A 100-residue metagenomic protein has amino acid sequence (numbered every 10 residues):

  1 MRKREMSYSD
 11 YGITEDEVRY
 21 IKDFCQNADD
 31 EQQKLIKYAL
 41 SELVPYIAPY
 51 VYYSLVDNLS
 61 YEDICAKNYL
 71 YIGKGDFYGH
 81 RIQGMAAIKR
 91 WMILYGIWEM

Functional and structural regions predicted by a protein language model:
M1-E42, E62, Y69, M92-M100: N-terminal interaction/assembly modules
E42-S60: Short amphipathic alpha helix immediately N-terminal
E42-Y46, I72, H80: Residue-level signal for short amphipathic helical patches enriched in basic/charged and nearby hydrophobic residues
Y52-V56, Y69, I82: Short amphipathic alpha-helical surface patches that mediate protein-protein
D57-G75: Helix-turn-helix DNA-binding module
F77-Y95: DNA major-groove recognition helices of helix-turn-helix
